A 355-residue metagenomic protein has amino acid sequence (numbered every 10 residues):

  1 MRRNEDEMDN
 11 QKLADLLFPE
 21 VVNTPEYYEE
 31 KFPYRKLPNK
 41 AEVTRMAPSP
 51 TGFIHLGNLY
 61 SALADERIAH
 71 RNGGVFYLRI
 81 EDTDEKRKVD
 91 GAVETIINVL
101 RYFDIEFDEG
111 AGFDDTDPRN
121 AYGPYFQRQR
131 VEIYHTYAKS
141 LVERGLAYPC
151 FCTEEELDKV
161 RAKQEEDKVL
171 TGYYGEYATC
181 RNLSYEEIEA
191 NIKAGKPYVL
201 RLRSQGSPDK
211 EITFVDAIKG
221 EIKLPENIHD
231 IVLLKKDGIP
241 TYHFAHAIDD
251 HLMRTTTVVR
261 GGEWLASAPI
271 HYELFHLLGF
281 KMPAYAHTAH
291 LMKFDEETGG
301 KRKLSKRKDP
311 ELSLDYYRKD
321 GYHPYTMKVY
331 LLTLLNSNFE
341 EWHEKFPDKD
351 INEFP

Functional and structural regions predicted by a protein language model:
R2-E166, A266-F280, T326: N-terminal Rossmann-like or analogous alpha/beta NTP/dinucleotide-binding catalytic cores that position adenine
M46-P50, I80-D82, I248, L252 (+2 more regions): Short, histidine-centered active-site or binding-site loop motifs used for metal coordination, general acid-base
K86, P124-Q127, R260-G261, Y316-G321: Hydrophobic alpha-helical scaffolding
R101, V142-L146, D249-L252, E263 (+3 more regions): Hydrophobic/aromatic-lined pockets within catalytic cores
E106-Y122, A162-G172, G206-E211, K293-G300 (+1 more regions): Intrinsically disordered, low-complexity coil segments
S140, Y148-R307, S313-L314: Active-site cores that bind ATP or allylic diphosphates and position pyrophosphate for catalysis
G279-P355: Catalytic adenosine-cofactor/nucleotide-binding cores of aminoacyl-tRNA synthetases and other
